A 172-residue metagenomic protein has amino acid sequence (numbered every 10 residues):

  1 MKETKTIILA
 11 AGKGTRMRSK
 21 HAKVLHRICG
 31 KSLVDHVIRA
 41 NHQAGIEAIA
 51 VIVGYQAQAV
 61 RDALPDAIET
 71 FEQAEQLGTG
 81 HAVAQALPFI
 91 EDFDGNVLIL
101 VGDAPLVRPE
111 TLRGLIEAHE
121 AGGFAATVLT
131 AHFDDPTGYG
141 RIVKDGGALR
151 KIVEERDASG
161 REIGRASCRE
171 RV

Functional and structural regions predicted by a protein language model:
M1-I8, K31-E117, A121, K144: Conserved N-terminal catalytic core of the sugar/cofactor nucleotidyltransferase
A10-R16: Conserved adenylation A10 loop of the ANL superfamily
G12, D103, H132: Active-site glycine-centered loops adjacent to acidic/histidine catalytic or metal-binding residues that shape
M17-H21: Conserved catalytic-core motifs of eukaryotic protein kinase domains, centered on the activation segment
K23-V24, G140: Extracytoplasmic/periplasmic beta-strand context in beta-sandwich domains, especially the cupredoxin/COX2 CuA-binding
I28, F71, I152: Hydrophobic residues at beta-strand termini and immediately following loops that shape nucleotide-binding pockets
Q58, V107-R171: Conserved core of the sugar-phosphate nucleotidyltransferase
